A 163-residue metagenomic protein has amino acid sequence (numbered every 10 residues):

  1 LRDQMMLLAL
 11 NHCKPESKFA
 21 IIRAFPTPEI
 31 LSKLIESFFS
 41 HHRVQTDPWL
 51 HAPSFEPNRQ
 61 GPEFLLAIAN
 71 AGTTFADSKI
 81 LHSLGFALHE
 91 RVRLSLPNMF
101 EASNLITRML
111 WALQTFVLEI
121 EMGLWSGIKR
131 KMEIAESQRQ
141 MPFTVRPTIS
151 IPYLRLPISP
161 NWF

Functional and structural regions predicted by a protein language model:
L1-A67, A71, R91-L96, F116-F163: Intrinsically disordered, low-complexity activation-like regions
L81-S83, I128: Elongated alpha-helical scaffolds that mediate protein-protein interactions in large eukaryotic proteins, primarily
N98-T107: Flexible helix-coil transition and linker loops at the boundaries of alpha-helical arrays
I106-V117: Amphipathic alpha-helical protein-interaction segments enriched in hydrophobic
